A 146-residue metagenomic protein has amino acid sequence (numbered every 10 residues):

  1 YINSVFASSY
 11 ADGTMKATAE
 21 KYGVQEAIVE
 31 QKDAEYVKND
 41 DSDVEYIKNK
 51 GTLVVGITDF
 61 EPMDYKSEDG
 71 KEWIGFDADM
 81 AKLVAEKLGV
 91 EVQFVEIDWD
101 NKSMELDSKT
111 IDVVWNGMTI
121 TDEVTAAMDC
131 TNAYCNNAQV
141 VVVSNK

Functional and structural regions predicted by a protein language model:
Y1, V54, V140-V142: Residues embedded in well-ordered beta-strands
S4-D43: Ligand-binding clefts/hinges and TM-proximal coupling segments of bilobed small-molecule sensing domains
D12, A17, K21, D41 (+1 more regions): Extracytoplasmic small-molecule ligand-binding "clamshell" domains of the periplasmic binding protein/Venus flytrap
E20-V24, I111, C135, K146: A generic structural signal for secondary-structure junctions that act as hinges or helix/strand caps at the edges
G23-V24, E30-Q31, W99-K102, V140: Short, charged N-terminal helix-start/capping segments
I28-K32, W73, T110-I111, N132-A133 (+1 more regions): Alpha-helix boundary/capping detector
K38-D40, F76, E123-A126: N-terminal post-signal-peptidase region of extra-cytosolic proteins
V44, V90-F94, D98-N101, T119-K146: A conserved helix-loop-strand patch within extracytoplasmic ligand-binding domains of the periplasmic binding
